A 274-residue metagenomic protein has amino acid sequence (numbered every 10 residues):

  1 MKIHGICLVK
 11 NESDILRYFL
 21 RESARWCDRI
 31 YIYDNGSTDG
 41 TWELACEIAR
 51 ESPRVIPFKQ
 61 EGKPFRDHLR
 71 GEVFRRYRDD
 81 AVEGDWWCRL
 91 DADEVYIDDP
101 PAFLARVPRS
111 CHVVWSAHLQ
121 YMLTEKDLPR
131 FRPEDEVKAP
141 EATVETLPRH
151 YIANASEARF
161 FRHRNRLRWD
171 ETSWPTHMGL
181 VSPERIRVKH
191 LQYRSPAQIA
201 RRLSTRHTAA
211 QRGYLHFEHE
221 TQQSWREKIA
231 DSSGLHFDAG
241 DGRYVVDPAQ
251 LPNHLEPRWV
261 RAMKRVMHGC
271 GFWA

Functional and structural regions predicted by a protein language model:
M1-C7, S23, R29-Y33, V188: Hydrophobic targeting segments
E12-D28: Short, well-formed alpha-helical segments that are part of the catalytic scaffolds of diverse glycosyltransferases
W26, I48-E51: Short, structured coil segments at secondary-structure junctions
D34-E47, G62-F65, D91-A92: A conserved acidic beta->alpha catalytic loop
R50-H68: Conserved donor nucleotide-binding strand/loop of the catalytic core
H68-F74, I97-A274: Catalytic-site signature of metal-activated, phosphate-bearing donor transferases, centered on the GT-A/GT-A-like
G71-W86: Active-site nucleotide-sugar/metal-binding loop of Leloir-type enzymes
E83-I97: Short beta-strand-to-loop acidic/aromatic patch adjacent to the donor-nucleotide binding site
